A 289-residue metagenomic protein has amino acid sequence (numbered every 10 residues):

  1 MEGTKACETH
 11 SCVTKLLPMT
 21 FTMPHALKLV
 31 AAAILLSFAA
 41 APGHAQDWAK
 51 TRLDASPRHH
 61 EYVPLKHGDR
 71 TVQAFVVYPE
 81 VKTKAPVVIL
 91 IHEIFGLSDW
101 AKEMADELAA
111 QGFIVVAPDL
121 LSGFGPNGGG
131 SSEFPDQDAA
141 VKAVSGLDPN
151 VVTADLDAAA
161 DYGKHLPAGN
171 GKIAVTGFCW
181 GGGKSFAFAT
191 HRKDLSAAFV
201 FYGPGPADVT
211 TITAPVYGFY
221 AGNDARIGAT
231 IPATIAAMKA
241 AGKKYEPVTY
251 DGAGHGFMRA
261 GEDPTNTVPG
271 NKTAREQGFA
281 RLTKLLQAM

Functional and structural regions predicted by a protein language model:
L16, T22, A26-V30, I34-L65 (+1 more regions): An N-terminal hydrophobic leader/cap segment in hydrolases
A49, L53-S56, Y62-H165, R259-T267: Serine-hydrolase catalytic machinery in alpha/beta-hydrolase-like enzymes
M104, G228-M238, Y250: Short alpha-helix in the alpha/beta-hydrolase fold that links the catalytic acid
L120-F124, P204, A253: Short beta-to-alpha linker loops that shape the active-site pocket of alpha/beta-hydrolase fold enzymes
L156-T213: Primarily recognizes the serine-hydrolase "nucleophile elbow" in alpha/beta-hydrolase and SGNH/GDSL folds
G218-Y220: Short beta-strand/loop motif that positions the catalytic acidic residue of the alpha/beta-hydrolase fold
N223-G228, H255: Acidic catalytic loop of the alpha/beta-hydrolase fold
K239, K244-M289: C-terminal catalytic histidine-bearing segment of alpha/beta-hydrolase fold enzymes
